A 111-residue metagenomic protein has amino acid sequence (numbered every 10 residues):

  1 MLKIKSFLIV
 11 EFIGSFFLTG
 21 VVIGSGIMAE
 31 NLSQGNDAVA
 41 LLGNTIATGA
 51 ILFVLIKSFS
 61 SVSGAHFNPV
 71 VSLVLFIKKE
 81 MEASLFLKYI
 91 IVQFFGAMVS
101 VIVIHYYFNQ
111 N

Functional and structural regions predicted by a protein language model:
M1-N111: Membrane-interface helix-loop junctions and terminal tails of multi-pass membrane proteins
